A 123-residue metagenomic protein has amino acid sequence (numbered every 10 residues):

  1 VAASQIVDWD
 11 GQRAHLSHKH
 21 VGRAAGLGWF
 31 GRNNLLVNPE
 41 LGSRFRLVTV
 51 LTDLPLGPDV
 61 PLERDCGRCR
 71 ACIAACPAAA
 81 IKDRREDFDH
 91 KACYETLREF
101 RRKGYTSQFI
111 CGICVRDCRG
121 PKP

Functional and structural regions predicted by a protein language model:
V1-P123: Catalytic cores of enzyme domains
